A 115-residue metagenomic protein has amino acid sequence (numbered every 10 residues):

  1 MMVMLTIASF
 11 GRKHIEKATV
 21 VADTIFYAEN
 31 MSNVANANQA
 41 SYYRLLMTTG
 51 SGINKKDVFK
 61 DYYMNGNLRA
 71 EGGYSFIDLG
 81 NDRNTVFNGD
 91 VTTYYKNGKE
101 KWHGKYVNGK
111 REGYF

Functional and structural regions predicted by a protein language model:
M1-L5: Sec-dependent N-terminal signal peptides
T6-F115: Glycine/tyrosine- and acidic-biased, solvent-exposed loop/turn segments at the edges of beta-strands
